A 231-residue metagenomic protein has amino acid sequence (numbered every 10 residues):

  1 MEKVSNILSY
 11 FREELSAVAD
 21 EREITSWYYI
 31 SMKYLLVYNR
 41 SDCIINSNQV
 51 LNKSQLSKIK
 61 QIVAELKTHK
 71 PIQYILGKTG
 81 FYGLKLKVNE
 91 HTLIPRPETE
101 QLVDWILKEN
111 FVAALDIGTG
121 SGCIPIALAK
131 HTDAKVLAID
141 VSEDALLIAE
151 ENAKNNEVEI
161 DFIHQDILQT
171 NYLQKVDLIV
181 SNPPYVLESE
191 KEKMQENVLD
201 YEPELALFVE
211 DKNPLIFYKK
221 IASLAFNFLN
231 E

Functional and structural regions predicted by a protein language model:
M1-I59: A short N-terminal interaction module
Y10, I30, K58-Q61, Q101 (+4 more regions): Alpha-helical elements of Rossmann-like donor-binding domains used by nucleotide-donor carbohydrate transfer enzymes
L15, A153, A225: Conserved hydrophobic residues forming the short capping helix/wall of the S-adenosyl-L-methionine
Y34-W105: Conserved AdoMet
P97-K193, K220: Conserved SAM/SAH cofactor-binding pocket of Class I
L128, V198, I221-A225: Class I S-adenosylmethionine-dependent transferase superfamily signal
Y185-I216: Mobile active-site "lid"/loop adjacent to the S-adenosyl-L-methionine
D211-E231: Conserved Class I SAM-dependent methyltransferase catalytic core
